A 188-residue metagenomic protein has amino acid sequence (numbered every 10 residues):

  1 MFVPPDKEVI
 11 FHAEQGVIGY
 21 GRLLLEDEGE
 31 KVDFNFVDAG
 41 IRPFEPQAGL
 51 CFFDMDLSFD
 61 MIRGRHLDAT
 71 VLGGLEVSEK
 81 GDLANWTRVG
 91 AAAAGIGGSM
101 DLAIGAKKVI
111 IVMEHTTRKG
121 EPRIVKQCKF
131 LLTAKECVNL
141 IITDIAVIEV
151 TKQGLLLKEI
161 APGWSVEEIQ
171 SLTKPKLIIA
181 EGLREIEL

Functional and structural regions predicted by a protein language model:
M1-L23: N-terminal low-complexity or amphipathic/hydrophobic leaders
G19-L188: Conserved phosphate- and dinucleotide-binding cores of soluble alpha/beta proteins, encompassing both enzyme active
